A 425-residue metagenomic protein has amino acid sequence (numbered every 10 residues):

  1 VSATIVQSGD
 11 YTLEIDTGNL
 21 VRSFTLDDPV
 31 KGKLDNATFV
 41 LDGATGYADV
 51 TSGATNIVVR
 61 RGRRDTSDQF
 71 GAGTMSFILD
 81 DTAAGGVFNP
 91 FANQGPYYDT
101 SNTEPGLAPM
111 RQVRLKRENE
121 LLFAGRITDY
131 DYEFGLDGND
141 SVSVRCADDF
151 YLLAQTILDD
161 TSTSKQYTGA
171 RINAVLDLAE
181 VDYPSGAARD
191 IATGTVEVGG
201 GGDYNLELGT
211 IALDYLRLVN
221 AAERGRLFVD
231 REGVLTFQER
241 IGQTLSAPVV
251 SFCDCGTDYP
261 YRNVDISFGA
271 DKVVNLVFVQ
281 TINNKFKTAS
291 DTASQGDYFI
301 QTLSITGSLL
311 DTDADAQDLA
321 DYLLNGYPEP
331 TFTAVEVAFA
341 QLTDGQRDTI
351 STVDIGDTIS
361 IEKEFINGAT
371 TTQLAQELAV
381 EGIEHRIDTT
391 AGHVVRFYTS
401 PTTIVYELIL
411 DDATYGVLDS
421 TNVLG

Functional and structural regions predicted by a protein language model:
V1-Q166, V181, S185, D203-G209 (+6 more regions): Assembly/oligomerization scaffold segments
S2-A54, K165, G169, N173 (+4 more regions): Acidic, small/polar-enriched beta strand-loop surface segments
L121-G125, V142, T372-L378, V395: Short beta-strand segments
G125, T156, P184, G194 (+5 more regions): Surface-exposed loop/turn and secondary-structure junction residues enriched for glycine/proline
V175-E180: Phosphate-binding glycine-rich loops and their immediate beta-loop-alpha structural context
G194-N205: Surface-exposed aromatic
